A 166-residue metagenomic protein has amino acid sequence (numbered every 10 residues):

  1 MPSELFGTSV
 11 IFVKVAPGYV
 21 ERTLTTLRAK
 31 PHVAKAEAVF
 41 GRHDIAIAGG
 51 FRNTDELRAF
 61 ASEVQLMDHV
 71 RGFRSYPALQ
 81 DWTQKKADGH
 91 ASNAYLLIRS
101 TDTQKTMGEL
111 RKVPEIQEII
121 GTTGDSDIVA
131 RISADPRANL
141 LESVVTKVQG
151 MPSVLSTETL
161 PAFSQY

Functional and structural regions predicted by a protein language model:
M1-Y166: A compositional/biophysical signature of low hydrophobicity enriched in polar/charged and small residues
